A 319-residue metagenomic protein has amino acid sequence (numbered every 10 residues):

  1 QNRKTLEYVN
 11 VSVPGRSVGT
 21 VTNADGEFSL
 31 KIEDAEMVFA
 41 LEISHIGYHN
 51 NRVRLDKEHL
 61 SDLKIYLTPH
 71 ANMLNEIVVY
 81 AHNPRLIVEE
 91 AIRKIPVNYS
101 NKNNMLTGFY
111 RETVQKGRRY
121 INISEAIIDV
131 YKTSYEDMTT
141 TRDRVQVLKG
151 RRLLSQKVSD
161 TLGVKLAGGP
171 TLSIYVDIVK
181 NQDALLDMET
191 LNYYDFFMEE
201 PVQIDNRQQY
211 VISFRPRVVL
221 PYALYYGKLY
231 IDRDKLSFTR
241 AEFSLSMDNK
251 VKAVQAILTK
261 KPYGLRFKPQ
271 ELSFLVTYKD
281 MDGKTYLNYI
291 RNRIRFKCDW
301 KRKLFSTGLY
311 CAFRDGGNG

Functional and structural regions predicted by a protein language model:
N2-G15, E36: Short, ordered, surface-exposed loop/turn motifs in non-cytosolic proteins
V9-V13, G26, A40-L41, V79: Hydrophobic beta-strand segments
V13-G15, A40-V53: A short, solvent-exposed loop/turn motif at the edges and junctions of modular extracellular/periplasmic domains
V13-P14, E36-M37, L245-M247, I294: A short acidic/small-residue loop/turn micro-motif
S17-E27: Short, acidic Ser/Thr/Gly-rich low-complexity loop/linker segments typical of extracellular and cell-surface proteins
F28-L30, S61-L63: Short strand-edge motifs at loop-to-beta-strand transitions and within beta-strands of extracellular beta-rich domains
R52, D62-Y194, V202-Q208, V254 (+2 more regions): Surface-exposed, low-complexity/disordered segments and acidic/polar micro-motifs at processing/linker regions
M198-P201, Q209-P262, R266-D280: Feature captures eukaryotic membrane-trafficking machinery centered on endolysosomal pathways and lysosome-related
